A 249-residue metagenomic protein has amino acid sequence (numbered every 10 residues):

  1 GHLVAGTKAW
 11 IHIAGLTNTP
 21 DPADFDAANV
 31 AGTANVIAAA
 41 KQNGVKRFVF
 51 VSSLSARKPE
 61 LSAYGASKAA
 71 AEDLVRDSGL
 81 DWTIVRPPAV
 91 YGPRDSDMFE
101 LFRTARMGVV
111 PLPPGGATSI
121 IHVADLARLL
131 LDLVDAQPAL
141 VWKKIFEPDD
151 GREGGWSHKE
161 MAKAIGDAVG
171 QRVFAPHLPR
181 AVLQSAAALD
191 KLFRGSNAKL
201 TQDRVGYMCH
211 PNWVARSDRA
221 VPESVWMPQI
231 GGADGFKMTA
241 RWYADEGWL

Functional and structural regions predicted by a protein language model:
G1-A31, N35, A39, L54-K58: NAD(P)H-binding glycine-rich loop region in Rossmannoid oxidoreductase-like domains and their noncatalytic homologs
A31-N35, R47, A70-A71, H122-D125: Conserved cofactor-binding/catalytic machinery of classical short-chain dehydrogenase/reductase
N35, S96-E100, P114-A136, K143-E147 (+1 more regions): Substrate-positioning beta->alpha
S67: Active-site helix of classical SDR
E72-P93: Conserved beta-loop-beta element that borders a ligand/cofactor-binding pocket
E100-V123, R172-N212: Alpha-helical membrane-targeting segments
A136-K199, I230-L249: Mid/C-terminal beta-alpha module of Rossmann-like enzyme folds, strongest in SDR-family dehydrogenases/epimerases
